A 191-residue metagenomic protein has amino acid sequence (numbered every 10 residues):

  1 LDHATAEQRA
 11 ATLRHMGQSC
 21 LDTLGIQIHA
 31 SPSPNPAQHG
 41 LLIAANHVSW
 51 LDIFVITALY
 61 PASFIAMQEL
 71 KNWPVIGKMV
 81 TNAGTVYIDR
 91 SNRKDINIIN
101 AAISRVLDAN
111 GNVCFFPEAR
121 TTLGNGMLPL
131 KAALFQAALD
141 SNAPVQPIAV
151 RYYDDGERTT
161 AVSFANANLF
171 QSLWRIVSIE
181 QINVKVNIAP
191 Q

Functional and structural regions predicted by a protein language model:
L1-H3, E7-R9, R14, L21-L24 (+1 more regions): Catalytic core of membrane glycerolipid acyltransferases/transacylases, capturing the structured, soluble-facing
D22-S31, I96, A167-F170: Short gly/ser/thr-rich secondary-structure transition/capping motifs
G40-L42, T85, N112-F116, P144: Residue-level preference for the first positions of well-ordered beta-strands
M67, I88, F116, I148-V150: Generic beta-sheet signal
V75-K78, N125-Q191: A cross-family acyltransferase "interaction/gating" segment
V86-L107: A membrane-cytosol interface segment of integral membrane proteins
V106-F135: Catalytic-site beta-strand/loop segments enriched in glycine and acidic/polar residues
